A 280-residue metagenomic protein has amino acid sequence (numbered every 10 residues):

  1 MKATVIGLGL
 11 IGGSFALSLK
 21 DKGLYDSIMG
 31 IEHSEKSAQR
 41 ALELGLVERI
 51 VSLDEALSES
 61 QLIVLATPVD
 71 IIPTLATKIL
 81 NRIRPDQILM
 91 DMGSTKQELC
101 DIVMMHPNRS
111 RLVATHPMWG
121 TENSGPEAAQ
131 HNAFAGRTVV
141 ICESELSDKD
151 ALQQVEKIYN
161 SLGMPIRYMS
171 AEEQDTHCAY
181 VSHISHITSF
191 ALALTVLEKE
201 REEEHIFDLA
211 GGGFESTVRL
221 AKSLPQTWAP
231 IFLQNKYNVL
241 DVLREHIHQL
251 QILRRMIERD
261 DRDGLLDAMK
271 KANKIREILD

Functional and structural regions predicted by a protein language model:
M1-S58: NAD(P)+-binding Rossmann beta1-loop-alpha1 motif at the extreme N-terminus of oxidoreductases
K2, S27, R111, T138 (+1 more regions): Residues at the starts of beta-strands that form the adenosine-phosphate
H33-S34, T67-P68, M92-S94: Short beta->alpha hinge that forms the Motif I/post-I loop of the SAM-binding pocket
L53-M90: Rossmann-like NAD(P)-binding element
L75-E127: Rossmann-like NAD(P)(H) cofactor-binding subdomain of soluble oxidoreductases
H131-S216: Internal alpha-helical scaffold of NAD(P)-dependent oxidoreductase catalytic cores
E203-A272: Interdomain hinge/lid region at the active-site interface of Rossmann-like NAD(P)-dependent oxidoreductases
